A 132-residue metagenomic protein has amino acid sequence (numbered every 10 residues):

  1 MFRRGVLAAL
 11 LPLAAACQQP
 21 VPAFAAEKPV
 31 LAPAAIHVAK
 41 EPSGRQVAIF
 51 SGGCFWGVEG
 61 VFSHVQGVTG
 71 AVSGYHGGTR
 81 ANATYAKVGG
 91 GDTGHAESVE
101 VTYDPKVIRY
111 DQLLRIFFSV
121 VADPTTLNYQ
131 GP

Functional and structural regions predicted by a protein language model:
F2, L7-P132: Flexible coil/turn and secondary-structure edge motifs
